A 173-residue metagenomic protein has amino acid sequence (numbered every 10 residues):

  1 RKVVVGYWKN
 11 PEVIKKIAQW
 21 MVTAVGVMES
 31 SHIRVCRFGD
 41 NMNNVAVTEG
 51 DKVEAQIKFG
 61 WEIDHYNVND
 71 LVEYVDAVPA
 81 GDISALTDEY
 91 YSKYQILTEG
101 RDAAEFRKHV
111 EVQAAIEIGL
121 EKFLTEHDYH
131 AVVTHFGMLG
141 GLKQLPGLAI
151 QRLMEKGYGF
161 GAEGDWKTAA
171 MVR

Functional and structural regions predicted by a protein language model:
R1-R173: An N-terminal assembly and electron-transfer interface module characteristic of large anaerobic redox and radical
